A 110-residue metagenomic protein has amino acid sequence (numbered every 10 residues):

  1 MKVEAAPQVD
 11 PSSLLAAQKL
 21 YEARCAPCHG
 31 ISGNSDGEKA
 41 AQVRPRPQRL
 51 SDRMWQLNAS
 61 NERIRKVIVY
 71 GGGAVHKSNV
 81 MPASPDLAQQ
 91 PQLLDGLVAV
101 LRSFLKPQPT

Functional and structural regions predicted by a protein language model:
M1-L20, T110: Electrostatic cytochrome c docking/interface patches
Q8-L15, M54, A83-Q89: Flexible gly/pro/ser-rich segments immediately N-terminal to CXXCH heme-c attachment motifs in exported/periplasmic
L15-A26, A59, R63, A88: Sequence context surrounding c-type heme c attachment/ligation sites in exported
A17, Y21-I31, M81, L97-L101: The canonical Cys-X-X-Cys-His
Q18, N34-R65: Gly/Gly-Pro-rich "capping" loops immediately C-terminal to redox-active cysteine motifs in periplasmic/lumenal
R24, S32, M54, G72: Conserved functional loop/turn residues at catalytic and ligand-binding sites
N34-D36, A74, S103-T110: Inter-heme linker and motif-flanking segments adjacent to c-type heme-binding CXXCH motifs in c-type cytochromes
A41-Q48, V67-L97, L101-F104: Axial heme c-ligation environment in periplasmic c-type cytochrome domains
